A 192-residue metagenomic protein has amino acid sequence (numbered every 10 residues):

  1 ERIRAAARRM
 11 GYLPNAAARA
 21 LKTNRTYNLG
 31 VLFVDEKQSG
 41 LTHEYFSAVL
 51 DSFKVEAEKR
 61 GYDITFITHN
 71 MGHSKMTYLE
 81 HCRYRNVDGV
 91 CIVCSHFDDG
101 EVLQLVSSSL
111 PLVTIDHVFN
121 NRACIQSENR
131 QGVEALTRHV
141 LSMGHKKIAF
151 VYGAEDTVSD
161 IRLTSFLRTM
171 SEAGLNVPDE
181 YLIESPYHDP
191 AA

Functional and structural regions predicted by a protein language model:
E1-Y27: N-terminal helix-turn-helix DNA-binding module of bacterial transcription factors
R9, V49-R60, S107-T114, V118-A192: Bacterial carbohydrate/catabolite-sensing allosteric modules
R9-N15, M71-K75, C94-S95: Short gly/ser/thr-rich secondary-structure transition/capping motifs
T23-G40, H139, K147-G153: Short beta-strand segments enriched in small/hydrophobic residues
F33-V55: N-terminal winged-helix
D63-Y84, V133, I183-A192: Structural motif
K75-Q131: Short beta-strand-centered segments that line the small-molecule binding cleft or hinge of alpha/beta clamshell
